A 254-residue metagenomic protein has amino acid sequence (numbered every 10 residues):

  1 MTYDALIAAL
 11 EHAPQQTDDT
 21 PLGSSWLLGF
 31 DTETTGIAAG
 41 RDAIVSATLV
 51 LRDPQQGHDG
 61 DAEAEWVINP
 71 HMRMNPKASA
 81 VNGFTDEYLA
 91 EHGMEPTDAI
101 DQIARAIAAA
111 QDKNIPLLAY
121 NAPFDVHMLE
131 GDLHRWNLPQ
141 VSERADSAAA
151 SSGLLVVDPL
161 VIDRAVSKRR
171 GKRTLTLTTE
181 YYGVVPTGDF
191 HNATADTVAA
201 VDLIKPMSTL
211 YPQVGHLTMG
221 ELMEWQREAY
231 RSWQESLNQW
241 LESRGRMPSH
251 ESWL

Functional and structural regions predicted by a protein language model:
M1-V45, R52-A62, F84, A90-L254: DEDD superfamily 3′-5′ metal-dependent exonuclease/proofreading module
A62-N82: Short, surface-exposed acidic-centric catalytic microdomains
